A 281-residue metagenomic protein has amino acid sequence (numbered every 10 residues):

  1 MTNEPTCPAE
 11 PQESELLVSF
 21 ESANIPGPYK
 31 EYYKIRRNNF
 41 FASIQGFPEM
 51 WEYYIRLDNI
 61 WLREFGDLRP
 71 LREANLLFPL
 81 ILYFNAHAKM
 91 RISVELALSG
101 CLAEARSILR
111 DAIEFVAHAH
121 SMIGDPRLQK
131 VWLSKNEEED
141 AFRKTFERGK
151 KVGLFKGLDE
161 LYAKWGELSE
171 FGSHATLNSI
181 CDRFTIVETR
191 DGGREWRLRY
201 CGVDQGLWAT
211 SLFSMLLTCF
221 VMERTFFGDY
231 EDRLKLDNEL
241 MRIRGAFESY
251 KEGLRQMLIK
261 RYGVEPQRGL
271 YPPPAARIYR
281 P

Functional and structural regions predicted by a protein language model:
M1-I108, E114, A119, K130-P281: A cross-kingdom marker of C-terminal helix-rich interaction/assembly modules
G124: Anion-coordinating catalytic cores for phosphoryl-, nucleotidyl-, and glycosidic chemistry
